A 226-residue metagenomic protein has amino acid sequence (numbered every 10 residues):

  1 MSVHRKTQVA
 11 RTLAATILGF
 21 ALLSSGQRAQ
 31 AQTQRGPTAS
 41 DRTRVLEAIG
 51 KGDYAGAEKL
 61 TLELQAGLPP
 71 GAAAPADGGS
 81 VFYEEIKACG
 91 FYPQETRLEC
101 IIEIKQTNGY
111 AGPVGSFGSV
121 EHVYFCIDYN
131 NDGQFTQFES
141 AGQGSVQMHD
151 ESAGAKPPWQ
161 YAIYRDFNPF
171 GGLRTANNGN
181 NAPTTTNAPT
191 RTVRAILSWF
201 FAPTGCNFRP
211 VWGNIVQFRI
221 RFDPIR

Functional and structural regions predicted by a protein language model:
S2, S24-S25: Serine residues within intrinsically disordered or low-complexity segments
S2-A14: Bacterial N-terminal signal peptides that target proteins for export
A14-S24: Bacterial N-terminal signal peptides
S25-A31: Sec/Tat signal peptide C-region and signal peptidase I cleavage site
Q32-R226: A broad "non-catalytic interaction surface" signal
